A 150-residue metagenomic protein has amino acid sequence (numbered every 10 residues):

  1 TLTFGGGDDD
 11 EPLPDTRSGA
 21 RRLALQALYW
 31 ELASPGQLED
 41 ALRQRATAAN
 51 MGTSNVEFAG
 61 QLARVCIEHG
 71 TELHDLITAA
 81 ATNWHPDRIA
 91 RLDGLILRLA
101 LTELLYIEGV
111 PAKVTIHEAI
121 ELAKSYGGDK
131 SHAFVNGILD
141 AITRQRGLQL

Functional and structural regions predicted by a protein language model:
T1-Y126, K130-L150: N-terminal interaction/assembly modules
